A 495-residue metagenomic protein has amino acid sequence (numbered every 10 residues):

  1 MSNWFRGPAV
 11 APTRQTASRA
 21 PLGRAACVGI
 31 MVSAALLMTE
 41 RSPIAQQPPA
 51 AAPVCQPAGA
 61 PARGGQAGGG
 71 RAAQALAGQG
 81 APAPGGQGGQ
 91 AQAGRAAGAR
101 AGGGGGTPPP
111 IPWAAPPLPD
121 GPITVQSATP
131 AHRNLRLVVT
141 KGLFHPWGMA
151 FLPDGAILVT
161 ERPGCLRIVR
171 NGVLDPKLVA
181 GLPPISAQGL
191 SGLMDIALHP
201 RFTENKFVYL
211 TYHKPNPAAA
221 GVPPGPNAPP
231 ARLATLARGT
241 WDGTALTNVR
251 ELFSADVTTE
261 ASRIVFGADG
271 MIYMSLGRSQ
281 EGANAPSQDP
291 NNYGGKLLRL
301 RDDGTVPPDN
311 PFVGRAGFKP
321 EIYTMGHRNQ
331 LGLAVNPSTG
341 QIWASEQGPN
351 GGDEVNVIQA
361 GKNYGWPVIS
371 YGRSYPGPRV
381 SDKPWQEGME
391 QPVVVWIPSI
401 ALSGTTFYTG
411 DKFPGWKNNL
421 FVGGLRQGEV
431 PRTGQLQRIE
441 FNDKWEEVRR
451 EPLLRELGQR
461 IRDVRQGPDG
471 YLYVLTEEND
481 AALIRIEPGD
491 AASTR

Functional and structural regions predicted by a protein language model:
M1-P21: N-terminal secretory signal peptides that target proteins for export/translocation
A25-T39: Bacterial N-terminal signal peptides
A45-G106: Disordered, low-complexity segments in secreted/periplasmic proteins that are enriched in proline
A101-A283, G332-V335, G340-G348, P398-D443 (+1 more regions): Acidic, Gly/Ser/Thr-rich repeat motifs that build Ca2+-stabilized beta-propeller blades
L178-G189, R250-V257, T305-Y323, V368-W396 (+1 more regions): Surface-exposed loop and turn segments in beta-propeller and other repeat-based domains that flank or scaffold
G239-T244, L300-V306, Q359-Y364, I439-W445 (+1 more regions): Short loop/turn segments immediately following beta-strands, especially the blade-tip and inter-blade linker loops
E446-Q466: Conserved blade-ending motifs and adjacent loop-strand segments that build the rim/top face of beta-propeller domains
